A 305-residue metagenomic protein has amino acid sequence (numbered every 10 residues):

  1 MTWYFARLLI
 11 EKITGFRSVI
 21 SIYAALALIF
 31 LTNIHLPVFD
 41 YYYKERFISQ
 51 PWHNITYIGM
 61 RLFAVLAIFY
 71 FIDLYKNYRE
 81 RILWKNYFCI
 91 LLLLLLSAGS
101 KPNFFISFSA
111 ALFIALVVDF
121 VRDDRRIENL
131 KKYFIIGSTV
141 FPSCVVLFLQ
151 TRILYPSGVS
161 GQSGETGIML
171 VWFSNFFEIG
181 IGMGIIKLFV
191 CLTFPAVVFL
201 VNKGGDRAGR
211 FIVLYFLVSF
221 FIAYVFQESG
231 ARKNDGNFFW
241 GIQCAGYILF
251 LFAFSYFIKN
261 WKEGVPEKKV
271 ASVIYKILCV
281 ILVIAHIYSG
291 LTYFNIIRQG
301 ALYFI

Functional and structural regions predicted by a protein language model:
M1-G15, I22: Transmembrane-helix motifs of polytopic, lipid-linked glycan transferases
G15-Y23, L130-I136, S272-K276: Alpha-helical transmembrane segments and their helix-start/interface "positive-inside/aromatic belt" motifs in integral
I20-I72, G184-I186, G236-A245: Membrane-interface micro-motifs in multi-pass membrane enzymes
L26-A27, L96, F221, I287: Hydrophobic residues within the alpha-helical transmembrane core of Major Facilitator Superfamily
Y70-L95: Short hydrophobic alpha-helices at membrane interfaces in multi-pass membrane enzymes
N86-P102, F108, F113: Membrane-interface alpha helices of multi-pass inner-membrane proteins
F108-V140: Perimembrane helix-loop-helix junctions
I136-L147, T151-I305: Transmembrane helical bundles and short interhelical boundary loops of multi-pass, membrane-embedded
